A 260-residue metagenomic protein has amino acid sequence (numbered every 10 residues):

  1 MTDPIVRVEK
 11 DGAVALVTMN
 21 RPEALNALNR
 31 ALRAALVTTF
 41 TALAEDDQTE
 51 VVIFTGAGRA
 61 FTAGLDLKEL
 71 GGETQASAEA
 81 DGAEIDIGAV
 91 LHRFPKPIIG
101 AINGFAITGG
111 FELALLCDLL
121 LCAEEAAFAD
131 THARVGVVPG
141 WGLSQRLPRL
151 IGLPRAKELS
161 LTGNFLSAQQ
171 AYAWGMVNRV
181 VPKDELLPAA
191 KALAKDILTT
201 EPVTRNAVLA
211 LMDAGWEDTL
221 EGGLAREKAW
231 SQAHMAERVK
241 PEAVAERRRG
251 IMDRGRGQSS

Functional and structural regions predicted by a protein language model:
M1-A15, G163-A168, L187-P188, A192-S260: C-terminal alpha-helix plus adjacent terminal tail
M1-A57: Conserved CoA-thioester-binding segment of acyl-CoA-metabolizing enzymes
I5, A34, E45-Q48, G56-R93 (+3 more regions): Glycine- (often His-adjacent) and acidic-residue-rich active-site loop that binds/positions the CoA thioester
V17, F54, D66, L113-L115 (+3 more regions): Hydrophobic/aromatic residues within transmembrane alpha-helices of multi-pass small-molecule transporters
A83-I87, L143-R146, R155, A207 (+3 more regions): Hydrophobic alpha-helical segments typical of transmembrane helices and their membrane-interface/capping positions
A89-V203: Crotonase-fold acyl-CoA enzyme core
